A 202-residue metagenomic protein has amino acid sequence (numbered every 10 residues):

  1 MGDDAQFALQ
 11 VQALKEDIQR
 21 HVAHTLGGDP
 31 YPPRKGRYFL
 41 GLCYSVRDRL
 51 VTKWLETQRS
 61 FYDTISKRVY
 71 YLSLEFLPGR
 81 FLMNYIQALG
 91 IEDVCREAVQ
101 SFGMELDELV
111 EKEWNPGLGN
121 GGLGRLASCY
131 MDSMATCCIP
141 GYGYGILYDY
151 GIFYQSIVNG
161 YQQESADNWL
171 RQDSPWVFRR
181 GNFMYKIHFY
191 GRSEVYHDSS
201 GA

Functional and structural regions predicted by a protein language model:
M1-A202: A conserved ligand/cofactor-binding region detector
